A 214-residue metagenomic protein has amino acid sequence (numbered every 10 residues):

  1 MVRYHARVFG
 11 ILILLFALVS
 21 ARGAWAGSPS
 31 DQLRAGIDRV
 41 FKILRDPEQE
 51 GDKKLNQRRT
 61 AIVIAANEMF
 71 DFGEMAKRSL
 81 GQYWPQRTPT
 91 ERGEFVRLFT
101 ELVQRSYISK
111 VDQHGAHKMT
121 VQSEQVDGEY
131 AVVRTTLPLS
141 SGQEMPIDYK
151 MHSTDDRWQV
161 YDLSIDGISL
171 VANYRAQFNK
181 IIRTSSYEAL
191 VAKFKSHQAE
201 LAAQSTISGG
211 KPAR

Functional and structural regions predicted by a protein language model:
M1-I11: Bacterial N-terminal signal peptides that target proteins for export
G10-S20: Bacterial N-terminal signal peptides
S20-A26: Sec/Tat signal peptide C-region and signal peptidase I cleavage site
S28-Y107: Early exported N-terminus immediately downstream of N-terminal targeting peptides
E101-L102, L139, D166-L170: Solvent-exposed loop/turn segments at secondary-structure junctions within structured extracellular/periplasmic domains
Q104-M145, H197-R214: Surface-exposed, charged secondary-structure patches
E144-A172: Short beta-strand edge/turn micro-motifs at domain boundaries
I165-R214: Low-complexity, intrinsically disordered terminal/linker segments enriched in charged and Gly/Pro repeats
